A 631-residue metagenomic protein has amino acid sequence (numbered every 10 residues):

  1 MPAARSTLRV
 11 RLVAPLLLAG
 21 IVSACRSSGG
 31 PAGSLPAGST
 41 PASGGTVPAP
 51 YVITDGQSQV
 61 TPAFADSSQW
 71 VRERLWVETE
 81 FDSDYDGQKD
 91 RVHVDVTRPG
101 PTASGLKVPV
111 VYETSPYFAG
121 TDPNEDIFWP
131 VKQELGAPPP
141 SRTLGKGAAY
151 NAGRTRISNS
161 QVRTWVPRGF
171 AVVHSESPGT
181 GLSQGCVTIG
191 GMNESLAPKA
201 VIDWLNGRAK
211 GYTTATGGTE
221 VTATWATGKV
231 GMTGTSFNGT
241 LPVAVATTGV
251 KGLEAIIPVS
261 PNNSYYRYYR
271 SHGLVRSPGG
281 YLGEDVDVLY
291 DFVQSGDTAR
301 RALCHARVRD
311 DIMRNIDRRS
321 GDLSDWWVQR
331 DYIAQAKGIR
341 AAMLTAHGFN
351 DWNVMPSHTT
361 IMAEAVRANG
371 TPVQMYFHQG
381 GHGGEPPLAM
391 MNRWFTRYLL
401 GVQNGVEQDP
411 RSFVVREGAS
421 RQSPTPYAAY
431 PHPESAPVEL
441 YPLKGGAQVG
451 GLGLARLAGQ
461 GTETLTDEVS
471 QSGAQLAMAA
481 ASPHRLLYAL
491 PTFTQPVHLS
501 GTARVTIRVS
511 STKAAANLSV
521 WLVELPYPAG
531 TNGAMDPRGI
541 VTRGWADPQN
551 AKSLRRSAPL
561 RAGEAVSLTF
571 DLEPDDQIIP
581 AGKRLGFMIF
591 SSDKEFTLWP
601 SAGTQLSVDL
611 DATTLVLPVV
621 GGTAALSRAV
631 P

Functional and structural regions predicted by a protein language model:
I21-A24: C-terminal motif of bacterial Sec signal peptides marking the signal peptidase cleavage site
R26-S28: Bacterial signal peptide processing site
G30-G136, A148-Y150, S158-Q161, G252 (+5 more regions): Catalytic-loop region of hydrolases
G38, G44-Y51, T61-F64, E80-D82 (+10 more regions): Accessory cap/linker subdomain of secreted extracellular hydrolases
G44-A49, G56-T61, R74, Y376 (+1 more regions): C-terminal, loop-rich substrate-recognition/catalytic regions characterized by aromatic stacking residues
I339, T345-H347, D351: Short beta-strand/loop motif that positions the catalytic acidic residue of the alpha/beta-hydrolase fold
W352-H358: Conserved alpha/beta-hydrolase "acid-adjacent" motif
V366-G383: Catalytic histidine neighborhood in serine/cysteine hydrolases with alpha/beta-hydrolase-type architecture
